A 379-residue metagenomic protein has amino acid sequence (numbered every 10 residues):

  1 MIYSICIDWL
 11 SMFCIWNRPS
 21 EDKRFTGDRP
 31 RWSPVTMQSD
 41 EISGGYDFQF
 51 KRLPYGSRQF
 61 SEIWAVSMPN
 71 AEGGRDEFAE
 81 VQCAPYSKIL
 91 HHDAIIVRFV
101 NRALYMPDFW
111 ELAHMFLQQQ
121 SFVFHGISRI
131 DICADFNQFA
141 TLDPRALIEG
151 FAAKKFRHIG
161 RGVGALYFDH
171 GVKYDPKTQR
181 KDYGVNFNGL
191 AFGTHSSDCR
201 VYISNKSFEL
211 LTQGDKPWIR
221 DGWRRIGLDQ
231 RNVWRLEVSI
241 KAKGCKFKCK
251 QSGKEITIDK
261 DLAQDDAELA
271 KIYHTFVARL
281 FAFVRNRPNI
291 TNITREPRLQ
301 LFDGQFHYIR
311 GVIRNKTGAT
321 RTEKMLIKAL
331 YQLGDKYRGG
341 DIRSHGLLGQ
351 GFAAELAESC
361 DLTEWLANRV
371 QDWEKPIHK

Functional and structural regions predicted by a protein language model:
M1-N315, M325, A329-K379: Structured, helix-rich domain cores that form ligand/interaction pockets
G318-T322: Large, well-folded core regions of big proteins
